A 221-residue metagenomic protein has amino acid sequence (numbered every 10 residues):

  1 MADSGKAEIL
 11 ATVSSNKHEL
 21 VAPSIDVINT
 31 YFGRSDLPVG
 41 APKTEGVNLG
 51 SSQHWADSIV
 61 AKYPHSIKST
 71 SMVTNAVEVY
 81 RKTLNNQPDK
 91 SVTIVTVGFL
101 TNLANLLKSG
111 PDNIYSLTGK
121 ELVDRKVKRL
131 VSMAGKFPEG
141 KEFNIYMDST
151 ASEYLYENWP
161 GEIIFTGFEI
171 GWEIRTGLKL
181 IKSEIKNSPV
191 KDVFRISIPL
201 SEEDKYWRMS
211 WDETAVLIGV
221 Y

Functional and structural regions predicted by a protein language model:
M1-Y221: N-terminal acidic, glycine/proline-rich low-complexity segments
